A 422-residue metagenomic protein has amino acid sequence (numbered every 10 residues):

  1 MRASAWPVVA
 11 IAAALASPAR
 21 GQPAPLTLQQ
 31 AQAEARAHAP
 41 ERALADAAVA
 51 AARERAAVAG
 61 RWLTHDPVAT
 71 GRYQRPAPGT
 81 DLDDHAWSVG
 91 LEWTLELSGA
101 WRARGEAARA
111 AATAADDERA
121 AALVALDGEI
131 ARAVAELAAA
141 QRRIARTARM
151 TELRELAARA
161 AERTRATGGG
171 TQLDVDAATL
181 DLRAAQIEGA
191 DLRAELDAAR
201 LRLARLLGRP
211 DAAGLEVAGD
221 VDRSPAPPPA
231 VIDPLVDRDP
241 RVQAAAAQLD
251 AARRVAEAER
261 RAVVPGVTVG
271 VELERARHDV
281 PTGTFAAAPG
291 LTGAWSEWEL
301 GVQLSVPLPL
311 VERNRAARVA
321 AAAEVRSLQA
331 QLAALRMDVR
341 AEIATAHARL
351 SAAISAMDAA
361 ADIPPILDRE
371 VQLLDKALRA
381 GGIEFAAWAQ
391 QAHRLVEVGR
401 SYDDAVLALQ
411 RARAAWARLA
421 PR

Functional and structural regions predicted by a protein language model:
M1-V8: Bacterial N-terminal signal peptides that target proteins for export
A16-P18: N-terminal signal peptide c-region/cleavage motif recognized by signal peptidases
R20, V339, H347, A380 (+2 more regions): Acidic, low-complexity, intrinsically disordered peripheral segments
P23, V68-A100, R104-E106, A218-P225 (+2 more regions): Small/polar, glycine/serine/threonine/aspartate-rich low-complexity segments that form flexible
L28-H38, D174-V175, T179, R209-T284 (+3 more regions): Amphipathic alpha-helical coiled-coil scaffold segments and their short linker/junction regions
A33-A43, A50-H65, G90-E106, A120-V124 (+7 more regions): A glycine-/polar-enriched beta->alpha junction
A122-P240, A346-R349, A353, L373 (+3 more regions): Periplasmic alpha-helical coiled-coil/stalk elements that build and connect Gram-negative outer-membrane
R165-G169, L378-G382, L419: A short glycine-centered flexible hinge/capping loop motif at secondary-structure junctions
